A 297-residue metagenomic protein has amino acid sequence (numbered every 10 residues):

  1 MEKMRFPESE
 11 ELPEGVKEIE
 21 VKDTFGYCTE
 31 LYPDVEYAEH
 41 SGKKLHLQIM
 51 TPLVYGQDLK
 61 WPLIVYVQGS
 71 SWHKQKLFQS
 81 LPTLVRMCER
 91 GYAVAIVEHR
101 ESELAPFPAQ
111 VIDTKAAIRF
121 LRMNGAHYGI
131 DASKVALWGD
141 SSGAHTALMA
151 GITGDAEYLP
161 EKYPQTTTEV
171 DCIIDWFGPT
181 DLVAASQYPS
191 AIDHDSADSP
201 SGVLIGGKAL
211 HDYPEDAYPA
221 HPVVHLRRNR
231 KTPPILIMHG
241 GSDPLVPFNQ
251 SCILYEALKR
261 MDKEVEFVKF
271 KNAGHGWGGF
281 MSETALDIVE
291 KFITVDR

Functional and structural regions predicted by a protein language model:
M1-R297: Alpha/beta-hydrolase superfamily serine-hydrolase fold, recognizing
